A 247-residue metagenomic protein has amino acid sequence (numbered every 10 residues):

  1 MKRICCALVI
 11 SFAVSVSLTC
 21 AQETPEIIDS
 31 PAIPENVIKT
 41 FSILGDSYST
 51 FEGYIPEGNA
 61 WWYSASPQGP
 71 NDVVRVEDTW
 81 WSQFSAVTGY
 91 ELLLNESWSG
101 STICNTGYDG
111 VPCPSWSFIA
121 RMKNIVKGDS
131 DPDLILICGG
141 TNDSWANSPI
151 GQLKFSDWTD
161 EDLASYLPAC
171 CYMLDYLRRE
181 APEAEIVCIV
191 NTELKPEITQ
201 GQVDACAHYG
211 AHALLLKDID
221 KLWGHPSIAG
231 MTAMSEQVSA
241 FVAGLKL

Functional and structural regions predicted by a protein language model:
M1-V76, A86-V87, G128-S130, P182 (+1 more regions): N-terminal secretory targeting modules
E26-I27, E77, F118, C170: Amphipathic coiled-coil/heptad-repeat helices and related helical stalk/stem segments that mediate oligomerization
I27-E35, K39-S42, D72-V87, F155 (+4 more regions): Short secondary-structure boundary segments
G45-S47, S97, T192: A mature extracytoplasmic/lumenal domain signature
S49-F51, C104, S144, M234: Short, electropositive, low-hydrophobicity segments enriched in small/polar residues
E57-G151: Conserved SGNH/GDSL esterase-like catalytic core that processes O-acyl groups on lipids and polysaccharides
P112-L247: Alpha-helical cap/lid subdomain in secreted, periplasmic, or secretory-pathway luminal O-acyl-processing enzymes
